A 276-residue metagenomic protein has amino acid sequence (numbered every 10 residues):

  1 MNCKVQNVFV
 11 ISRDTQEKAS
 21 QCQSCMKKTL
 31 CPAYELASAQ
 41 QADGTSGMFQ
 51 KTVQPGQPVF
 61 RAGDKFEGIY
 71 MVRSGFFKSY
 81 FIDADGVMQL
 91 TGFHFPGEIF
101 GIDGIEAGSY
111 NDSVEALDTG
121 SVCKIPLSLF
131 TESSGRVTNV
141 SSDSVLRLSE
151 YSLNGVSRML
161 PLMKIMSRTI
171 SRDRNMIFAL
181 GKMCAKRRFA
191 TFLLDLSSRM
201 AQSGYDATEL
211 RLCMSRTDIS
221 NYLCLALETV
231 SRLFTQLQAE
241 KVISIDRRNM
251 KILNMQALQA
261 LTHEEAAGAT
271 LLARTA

Functional and structural regions predicted by a protein language model:
M1-P55, I99-F100, G104-I105: Cyclic nucleotide-binding regulatory module and flanking cytosolic helices
T45-S46, D64-F66: Short, small/polar residue-rich loop motifs at catalytic or cofactor-binding pockets
Q50, I69, F93, A116 (+3 more regions): Short aromatic/basic micro-patch
G56, E67-Y80, D85, P96-G97: Glycine- and acidic-residue-biased ligand/ion/polar-headgroup-sensing regions
P58-D64: Short phosphate-coordinating micro-motif centered on Lys-Gly-acidic
G92-N175: Cyclic-nucleotide recognition modules
S141-R147, L153-C224: Polybasic "coupling" helices that flank or enter modular domains
L196-A276: Phosphate-/nucleic-acid-contacting segments
